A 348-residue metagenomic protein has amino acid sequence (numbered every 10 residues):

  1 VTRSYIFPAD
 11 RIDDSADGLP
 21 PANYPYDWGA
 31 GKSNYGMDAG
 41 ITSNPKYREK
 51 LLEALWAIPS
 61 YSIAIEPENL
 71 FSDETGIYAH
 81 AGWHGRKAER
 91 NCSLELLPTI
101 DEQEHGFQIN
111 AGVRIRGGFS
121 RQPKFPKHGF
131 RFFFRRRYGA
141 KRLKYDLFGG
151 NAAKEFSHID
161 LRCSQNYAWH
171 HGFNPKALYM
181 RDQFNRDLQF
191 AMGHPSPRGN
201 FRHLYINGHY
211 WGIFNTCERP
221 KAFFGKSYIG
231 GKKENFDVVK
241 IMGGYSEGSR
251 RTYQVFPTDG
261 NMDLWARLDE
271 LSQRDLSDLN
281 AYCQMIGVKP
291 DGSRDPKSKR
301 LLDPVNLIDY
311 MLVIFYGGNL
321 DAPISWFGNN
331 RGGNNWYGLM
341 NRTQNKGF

Functional and structural regions predicted by a protein language model:
V1-N91, L96-G112: Short, compositionally stereotyped local motifs that mark structural "simplifiers"
T2-S4, K87-N151, F156, R198-M262 (+1 more regions): Carboxylate/His-rich catalytic cores and anion/metal-binding grooves
E49-E66, H158, R162-Y179: Short, compositionally biased leader-like segments
H80-R86, R121-P123, W326-N330: Short consensus segments that form the blades of beta-propeller domains, in both extracellular/periplasmic
Y145-G172, H209, N215-N319, G328-R331: ATP-dependent phospho-/nucleotidyl transfer catalytic cores
G172-H194: A conserved alpha-helical element in kinase catalytic cores
Q189, M311-G328, G332-M340, G347-F348: Extended, hydrophobic alpha-helical segments in both membrane/secreted and soluble proteins
R198-H203, Y282-M285, W326: Surface-exposed patches in mature extracellular/periplasmic domains of secreted proteins
